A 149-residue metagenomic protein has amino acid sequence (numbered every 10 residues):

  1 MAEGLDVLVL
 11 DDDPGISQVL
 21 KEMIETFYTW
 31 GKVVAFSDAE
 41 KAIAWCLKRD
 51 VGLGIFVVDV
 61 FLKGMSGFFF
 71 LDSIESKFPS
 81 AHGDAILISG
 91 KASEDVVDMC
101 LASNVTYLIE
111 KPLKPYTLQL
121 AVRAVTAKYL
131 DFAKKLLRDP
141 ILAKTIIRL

Functional and structural regions predicted by a protein language model:
P14-F36: Two-component/phosphorelay signaling modules centered on CheY-like receiver
A35-I55: Acidic, metal-coordinating helix/loop segments flanking the phosphotransfer/catalytic sites of two-component signaling
D38, S66-F69: Acidic catalytic/metal-coordinating carboxylates
A44, F68-A81: Short amphipathic alpha-helix used as the core "switch/output" element in two-component signaling
F69, H82, A92-Y107: Alpha4 helix (beta4-alpha4-beta5 surface) of REC/receiver domains from two-component response regulators
L113-V122: C-terminal output helix
A127-L149: CheY-like receiver
